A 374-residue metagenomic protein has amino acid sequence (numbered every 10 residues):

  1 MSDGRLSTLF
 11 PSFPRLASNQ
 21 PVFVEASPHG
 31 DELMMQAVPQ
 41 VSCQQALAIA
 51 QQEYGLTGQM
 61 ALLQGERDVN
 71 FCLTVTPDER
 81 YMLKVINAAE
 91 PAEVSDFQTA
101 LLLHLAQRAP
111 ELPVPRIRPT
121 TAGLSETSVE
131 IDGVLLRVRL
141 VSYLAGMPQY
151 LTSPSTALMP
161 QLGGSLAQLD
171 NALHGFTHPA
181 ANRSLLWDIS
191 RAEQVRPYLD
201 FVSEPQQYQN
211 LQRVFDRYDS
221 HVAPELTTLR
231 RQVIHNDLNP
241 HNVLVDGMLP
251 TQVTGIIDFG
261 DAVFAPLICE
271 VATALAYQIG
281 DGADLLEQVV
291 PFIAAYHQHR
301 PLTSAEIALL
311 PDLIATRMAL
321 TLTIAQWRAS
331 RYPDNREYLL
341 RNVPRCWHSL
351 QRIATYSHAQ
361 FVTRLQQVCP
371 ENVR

Functional and structural regions predicted by a protein language model:
F10-L56: Juxta-kinase regulatory segment immediately upstream of eukaryotic protein kinase catalytic domains
P39-A50, H178, E193-N236, D246-M248 (+1 more regions): An alpha-helical support segment within catalytic cores of ATP-dependent transferases
G55-F71: ATP-binding glycine-rich phosphate-binding loop
E66-P77, M82-L83, I117, D219-C269 (+1 more regions): Active-site acidic catalytic loop and adjacent metal/ATP-binding pocket of ATP-dependent phosphoryl transfer enzymes
V85-G133, A157-P160: A conserved alpha-helical element in kinase catalytic cores
Q149-Q209, L229-R231, E337-L340: A cross-family kinase active-site recognition segment
F201, T321-R374: ATP/Mg2+ or Mg2+-diphosphate-binding catalytic cores that bind nucleotide phosphates or diphosphates via glycine-rich
L267-P301, A315-P333: Active-site activation/catalytic loop segments of kinase-like enzymes and analogous catalytic loops in related
